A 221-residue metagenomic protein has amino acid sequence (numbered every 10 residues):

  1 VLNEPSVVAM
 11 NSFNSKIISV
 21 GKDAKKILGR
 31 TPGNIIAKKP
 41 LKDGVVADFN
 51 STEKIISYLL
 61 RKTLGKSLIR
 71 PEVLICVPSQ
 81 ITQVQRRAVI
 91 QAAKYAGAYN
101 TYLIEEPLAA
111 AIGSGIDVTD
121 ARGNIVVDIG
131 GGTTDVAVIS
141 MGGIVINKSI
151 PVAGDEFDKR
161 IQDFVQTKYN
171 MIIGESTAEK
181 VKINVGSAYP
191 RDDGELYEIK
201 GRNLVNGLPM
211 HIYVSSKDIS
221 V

Functional and structural regions predicted by a protein language model:
V1-I129, A137-V221: Nucleotide/phosphate-binding catalytic cleft detector across ATP-hydrolyzing and phosphate-transferring enzymes
G132: Conserved Rossmann-like nucleotide-cofactor binding loop
